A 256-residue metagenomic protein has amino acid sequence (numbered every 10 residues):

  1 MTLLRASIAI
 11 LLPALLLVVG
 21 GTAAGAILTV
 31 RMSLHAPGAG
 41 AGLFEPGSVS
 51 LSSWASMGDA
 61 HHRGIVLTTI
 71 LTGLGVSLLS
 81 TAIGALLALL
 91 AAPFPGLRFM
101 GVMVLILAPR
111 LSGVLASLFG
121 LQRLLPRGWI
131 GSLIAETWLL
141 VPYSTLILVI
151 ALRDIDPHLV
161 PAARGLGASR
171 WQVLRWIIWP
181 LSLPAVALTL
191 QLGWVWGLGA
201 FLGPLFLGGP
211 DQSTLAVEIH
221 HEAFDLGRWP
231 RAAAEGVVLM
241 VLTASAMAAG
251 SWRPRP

Functional and structural regions predicted by a protein language model:
T2-A39, M57-R153, L181, A185-F201 (+2 more regions): Membrane-water interface segments at the C-terminal ends of transmembrane alpha-helices in multi-pass inner-membrane
A41-F44, F201-W229: Glycine-rich helix-loop "coupling/hinge" segments at transmembrane-helix boundaries in multipass transporters
P46-G58: A short amphipathic helical element positioned immediately N-terminal to and/or at the very start of a transmembrane
G47-S50, A151-P161, R170, L183 (+2 more regions): Transmembrane helix boundary and interhelical loop/hinge segments in multi-pass membrane proteins
S50-S53, L133, S144-I147, H158 (+4 more regions): Hydrophobic alpha-helical segments typical of transmembrane helices and their membrane-interface/capping positions
L166-A168, P180: Glycine/proline-centered hinge or cleavage motifs at structural transition points of membrane proteins
